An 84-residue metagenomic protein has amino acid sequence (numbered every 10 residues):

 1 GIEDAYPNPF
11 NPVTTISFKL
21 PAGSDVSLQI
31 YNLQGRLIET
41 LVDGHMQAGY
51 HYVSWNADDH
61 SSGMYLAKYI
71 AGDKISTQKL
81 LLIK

Functional and structural regions predicted by a protein language model:
G1-Y6, F10-I30, T40, Y52-D58: Glycine-centered coil/turn sites that cap beta-strands in beta-rich domains
V42-D73: Short, surface-exposed loop/turn motifs with a glycine/proline- and acidic-biased composition
K74-Q78: Extracellular and select intracellular beta-sandwich modules with Ser/Thr-enriched, small-residue motifs on
K79-K84: Short beta-strand edge segments in extracellular beta-sheet folds
